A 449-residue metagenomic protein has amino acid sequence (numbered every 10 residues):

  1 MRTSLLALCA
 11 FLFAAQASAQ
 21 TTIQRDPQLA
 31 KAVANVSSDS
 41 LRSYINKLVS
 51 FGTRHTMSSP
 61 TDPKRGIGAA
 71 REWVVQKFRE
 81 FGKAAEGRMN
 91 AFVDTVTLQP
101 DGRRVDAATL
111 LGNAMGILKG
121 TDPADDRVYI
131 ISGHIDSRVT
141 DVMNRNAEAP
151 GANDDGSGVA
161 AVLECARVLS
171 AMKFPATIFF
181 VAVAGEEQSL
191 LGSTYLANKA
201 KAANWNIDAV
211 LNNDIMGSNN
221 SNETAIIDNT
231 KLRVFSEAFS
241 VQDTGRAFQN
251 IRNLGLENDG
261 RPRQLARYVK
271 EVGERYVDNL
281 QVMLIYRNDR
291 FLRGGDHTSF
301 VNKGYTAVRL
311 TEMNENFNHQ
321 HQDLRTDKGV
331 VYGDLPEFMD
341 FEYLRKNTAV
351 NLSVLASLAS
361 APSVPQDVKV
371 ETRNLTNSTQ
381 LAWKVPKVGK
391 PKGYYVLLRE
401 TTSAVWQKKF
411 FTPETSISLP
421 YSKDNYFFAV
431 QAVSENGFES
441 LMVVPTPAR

Functional and structural regions predicted by a protein language model:
T21-R65, H319, L324-D334: N-terminal capping segment at the start of a domain
S40-K119: A non-catalytic alpha/beta surface segment that caps or lines the substrate-entry region of metallo-dependent hydrolase
V49, M216-E237, M283-P362: Active-site-adjacent mobile loop/cap segments within catalytic or ligand-binding domains
G116, I131-S132, D136-S137, D141-L190 (+1 more regions): Alpha-helical metal-binding/catalytic segments enriched in His/Glu/Asp
V183-G295: Metal-dependent peptidase/peptidase-like ectodomains
N377-K390: Conserved aromatic anchor
Q407-E414: Short beta-strand segments within Ig-like beta-sandwich modules, predominantly Fibronectin type-III
S418-S440: Beta-strand-rich modules
